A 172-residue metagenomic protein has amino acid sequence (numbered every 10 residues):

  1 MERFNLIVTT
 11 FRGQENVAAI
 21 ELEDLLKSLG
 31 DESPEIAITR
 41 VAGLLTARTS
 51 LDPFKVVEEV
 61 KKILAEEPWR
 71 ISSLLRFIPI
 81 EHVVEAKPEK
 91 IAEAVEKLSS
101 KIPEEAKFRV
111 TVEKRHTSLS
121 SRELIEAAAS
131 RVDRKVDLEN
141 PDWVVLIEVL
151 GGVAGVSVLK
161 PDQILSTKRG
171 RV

Functional and structural regions predicted by a protein language model:
M1-V172: SAM-dependent transferase fold signal centered on methyltransferase-like domains, encompassing both Class I
